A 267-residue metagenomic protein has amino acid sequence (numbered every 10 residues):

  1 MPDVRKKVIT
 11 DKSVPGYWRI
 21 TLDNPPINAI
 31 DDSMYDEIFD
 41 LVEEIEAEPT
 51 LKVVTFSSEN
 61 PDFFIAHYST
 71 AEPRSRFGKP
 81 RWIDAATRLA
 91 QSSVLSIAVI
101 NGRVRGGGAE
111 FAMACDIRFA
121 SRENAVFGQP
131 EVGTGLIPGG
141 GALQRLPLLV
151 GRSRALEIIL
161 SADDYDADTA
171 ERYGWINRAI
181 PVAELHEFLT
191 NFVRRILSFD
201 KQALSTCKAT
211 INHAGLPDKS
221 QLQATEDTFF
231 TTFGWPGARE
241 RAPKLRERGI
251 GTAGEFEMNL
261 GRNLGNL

Functional and structural regions predicted by a protein language model:
M1-P15, P61, A162, D166-A167 (+3 more regions): C-terminal alpha-helix plus adjacent terminal tail
M1-S57: Conserved CoA-thioester-binding segment of acyl-CoA-metabolizing enzymes
S13, D23-A29, S57-I65, C115-G128 (+1 more regions): Short, charged helix-to-loop "capping" segments that act as catalytic/coupling loops
I20, E37-I38, F56, S69 (+6 more regions): Terminal peptide-recognition signature
S33, E37, R81, R88 (+4 more regions): Charged catalytic carboxylate motif
L41-E44, R81-V94: Catalytic-core regions built around general acid/base machinery
T50, S57-R88, V104, G133-G135: Glycine- (often His-adjacent) and acidic-residue-rich active-site loop that binds/positions the CoA thioester
A90-K201: Crotonase-fold acyl-CoA enzyme core
